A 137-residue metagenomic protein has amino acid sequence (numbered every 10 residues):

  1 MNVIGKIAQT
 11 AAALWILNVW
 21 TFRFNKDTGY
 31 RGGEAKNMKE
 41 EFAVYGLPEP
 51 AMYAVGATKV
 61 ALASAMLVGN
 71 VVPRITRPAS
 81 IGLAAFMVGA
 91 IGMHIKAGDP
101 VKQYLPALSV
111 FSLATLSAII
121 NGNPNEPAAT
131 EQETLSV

Functional and structural regions predicted by a protein language model:
M1-V137: Short amphipathic, positively biased membrane-proximal segments that drive organelle/inner-membrane targeting
